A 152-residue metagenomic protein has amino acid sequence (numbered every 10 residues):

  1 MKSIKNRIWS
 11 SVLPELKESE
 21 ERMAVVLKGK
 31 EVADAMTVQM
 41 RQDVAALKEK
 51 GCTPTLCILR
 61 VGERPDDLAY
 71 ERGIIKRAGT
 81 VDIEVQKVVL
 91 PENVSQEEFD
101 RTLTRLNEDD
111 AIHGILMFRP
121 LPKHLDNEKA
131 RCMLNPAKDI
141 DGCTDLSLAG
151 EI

Functional and structural regions predicted by a protein language model:
V12, L16, R22-K50: Positively charged, low-complexity intrinsically disordered leader regions
T53-E63: Short beta-strand segments enriched in small/hydrophobic residues
L56, A78-N93: Short beta-strand elements in bilobed, periplasmic/extracellular small-molecule ligand-binding domains
V61-K76, G150: Glycine-rich phosphate/diphosphate-binding loop of Rossmann-like nucleotide-binding domains
E98-D110: Short, well-structured alpha-helical segments in soluble
H113-I152: Anion-binding alpha/beta catalytic cores of soluble intermediary-metabolism enzymes, centered on
